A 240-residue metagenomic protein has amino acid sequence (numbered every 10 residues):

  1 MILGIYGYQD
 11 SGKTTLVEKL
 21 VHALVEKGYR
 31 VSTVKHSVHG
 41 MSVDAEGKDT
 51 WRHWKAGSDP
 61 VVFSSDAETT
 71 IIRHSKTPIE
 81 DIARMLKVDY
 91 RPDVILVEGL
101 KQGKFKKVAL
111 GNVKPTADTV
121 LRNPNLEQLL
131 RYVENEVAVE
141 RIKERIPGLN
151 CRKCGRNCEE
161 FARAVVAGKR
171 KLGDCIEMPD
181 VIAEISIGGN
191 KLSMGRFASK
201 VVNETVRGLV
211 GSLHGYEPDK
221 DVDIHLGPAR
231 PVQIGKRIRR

Functional and structural regions predicted by a protein language model:
M1-H39, I146-L149: Walker A (P-loop) phosphate-binding motif
V21-H74: N-terminal phosphate/diphosphate-binding loop that engages ATP/GTP or pyrophosphate donors across diverse enzyme folds
T70-L110: Glycine-rich phosphate-binding loop used to anchor ATP phosphates in small-molecule kinases, encompassing both
D93-R145: Phosphate/Mg2+-binding loops and adjacent switch elements in nucleotide/diphosphate-handling enzyme cores
P147-R163, I176-E177: Local cysteine-cluster metal-coordination motifs and their immediate loop/turn environment, predominantly Fe-S cluster
V165-D180: Non-heme iron-sulfur electron-transfer modules
G188-N190, H225-R240: Polar/charged, Gly/Pro-rich intrinsically disordered segments
